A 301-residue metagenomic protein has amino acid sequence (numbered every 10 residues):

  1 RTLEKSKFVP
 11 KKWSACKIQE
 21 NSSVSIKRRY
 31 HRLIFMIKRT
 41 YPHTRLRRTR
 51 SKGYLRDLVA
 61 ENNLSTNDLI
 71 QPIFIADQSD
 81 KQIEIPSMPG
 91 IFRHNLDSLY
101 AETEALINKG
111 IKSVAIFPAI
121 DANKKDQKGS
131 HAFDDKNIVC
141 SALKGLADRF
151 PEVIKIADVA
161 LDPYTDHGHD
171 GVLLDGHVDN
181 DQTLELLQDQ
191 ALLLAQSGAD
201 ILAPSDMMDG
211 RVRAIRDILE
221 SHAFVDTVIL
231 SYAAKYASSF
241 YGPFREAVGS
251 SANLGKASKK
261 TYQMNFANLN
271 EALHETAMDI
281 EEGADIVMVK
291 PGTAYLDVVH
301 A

Functional and structural regions predicted by a protein language model:
S25-F35: Short, Lys/Arg-enriched N-terminal segments with co-localized hydrophobic residues within the first ~10-30 amino acids
M36-D97: An N-cap/entry alpha-helix motif that binds or orients negatively charged groups
D77-A301: Alpha/beta enzyme core
